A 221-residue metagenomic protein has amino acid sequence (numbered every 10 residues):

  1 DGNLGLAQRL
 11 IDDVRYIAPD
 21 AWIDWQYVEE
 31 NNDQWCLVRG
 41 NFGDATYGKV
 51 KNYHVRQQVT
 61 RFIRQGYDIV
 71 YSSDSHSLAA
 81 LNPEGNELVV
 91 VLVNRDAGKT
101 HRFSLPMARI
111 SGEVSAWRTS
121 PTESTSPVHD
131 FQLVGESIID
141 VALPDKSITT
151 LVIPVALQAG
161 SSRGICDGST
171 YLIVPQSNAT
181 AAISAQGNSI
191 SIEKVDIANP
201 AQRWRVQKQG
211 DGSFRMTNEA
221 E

Functional and structural regions predicted by a protein language model:
D1, D24-V28, L92-D96, T119: Active-site-proximal beta-strand/loop segments in catalytic clefts of secreted hydrolases
G2-Q57, D68-S75: Aromatic/acidic polysaccharide-binding cleft in carbohydrate-active enzymes
E29-Q34, A97-T100, E123-S126, Q158-A159: Flexible loop/turn segments at secondary-structure boundaries
S72-G112, K146: Carbohydrate-binding surface patches
V93-D96, L105-R109, L143, P175-S177 (+2 more regions): Non-cytosolic beta-sheet module surface loops
P106-S126: Solvent-exposed beta-hairpin/edge-strand motifs
F131-G160: C-terminal beta-strand-rich structural cap/linker in extracellular carbohydrate-active enzymes
A159-E221: Lectin-like carbohydrate-binding module/patch detector with strong preference for beta-trefoil
